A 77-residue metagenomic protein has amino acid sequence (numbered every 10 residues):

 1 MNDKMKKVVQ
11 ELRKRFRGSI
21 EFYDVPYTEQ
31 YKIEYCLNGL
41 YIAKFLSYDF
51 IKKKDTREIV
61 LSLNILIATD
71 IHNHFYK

Functional and structural regions predicted by a protein language model:
M1-F22, K54-K77: Negatively charged, low-complexity tracts enriched in Asp/Glu with abundant Ser/Thr
Y23-D55: Acidic, low-complexity, intrinsically disordered interaction modules
